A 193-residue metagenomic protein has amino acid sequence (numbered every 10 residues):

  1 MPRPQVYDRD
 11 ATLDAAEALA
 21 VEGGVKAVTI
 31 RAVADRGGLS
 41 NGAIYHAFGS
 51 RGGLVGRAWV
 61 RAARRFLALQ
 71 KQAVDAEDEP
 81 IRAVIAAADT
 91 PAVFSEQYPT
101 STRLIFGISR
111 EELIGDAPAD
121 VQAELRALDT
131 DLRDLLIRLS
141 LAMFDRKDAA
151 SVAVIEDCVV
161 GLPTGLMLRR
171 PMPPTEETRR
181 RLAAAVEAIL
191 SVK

Functional and structural regions predicted by a protein language model:
M1-Y7, A18, K71-Q72, E77 (+1 more regions): N-terminal intrinsically disordered/low-complexity leader segments
D8-E17, V33, A58-Q70, L136: Generic hydrophobic, amphipathic alpha-helix propensity
A11, A15, L19-G53, R57: Helix-turn-helix
R51, A58, A62, F66 (+6 more regions): Hydrophobic/aromatic residues within well-ordered alpha-helical segments
R57, K71-T100, E156-V159: Hydrophobic alpha-helical connector segments
R64-K71, L104, L113-D145, A153-D157: Amphipathic alpha-helical packing segments from all-alpha helical-bundle domains
A73-E77, F106-L113, M143, L166 (+1 more regions): Secondary-structure edge/capping motif, primarily at the C-terminal ends of alpha-helices and the immediately following
T130-A142, R146-A149, A153, D157 (+1 more regions): C-terminal peripheral helix-coil segments that are non-catalytic and often amphipathic
